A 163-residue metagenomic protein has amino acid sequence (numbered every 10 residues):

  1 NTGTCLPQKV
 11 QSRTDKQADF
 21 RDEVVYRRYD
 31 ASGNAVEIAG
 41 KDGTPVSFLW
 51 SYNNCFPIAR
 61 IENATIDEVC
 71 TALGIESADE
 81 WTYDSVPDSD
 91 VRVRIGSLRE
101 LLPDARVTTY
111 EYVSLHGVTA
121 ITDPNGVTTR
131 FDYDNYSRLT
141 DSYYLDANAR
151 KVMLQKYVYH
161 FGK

Functional and structural regions predicted by a protein language model:
N1-G40, T44-D123, V127-K163: Beta-strand elements of repeat-based all-beta scaffolds
